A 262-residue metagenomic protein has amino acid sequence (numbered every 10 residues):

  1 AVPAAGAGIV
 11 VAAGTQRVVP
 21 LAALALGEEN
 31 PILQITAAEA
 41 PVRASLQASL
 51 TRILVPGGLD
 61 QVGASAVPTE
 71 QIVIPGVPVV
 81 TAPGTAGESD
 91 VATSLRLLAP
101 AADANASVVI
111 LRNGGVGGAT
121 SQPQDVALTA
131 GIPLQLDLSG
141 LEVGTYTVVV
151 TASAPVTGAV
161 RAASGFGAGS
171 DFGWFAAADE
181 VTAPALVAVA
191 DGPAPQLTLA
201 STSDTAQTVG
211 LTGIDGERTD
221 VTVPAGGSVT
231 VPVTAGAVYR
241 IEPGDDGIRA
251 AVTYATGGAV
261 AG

Functional and structural regions predicted by a protein language model:
A1-V2, N105-G114, T205-E217: Short, surface-exposed beta-strand/strand-loop-strand elements in extracellular ectodomains
V2-A7, I72-P83, D90, A104-N105 (+2 more regions): Soluble mature domains adjacent to a membrane tether on cell-surface and organelle-surface proteins
V2-I32, G115-T147, G213-G247: Intrinsically disordered, low-complexity Pro/Gly/Ser/Thr-rich segments with frequent PxxP/GP/PP motifs and embedded
Q16-L33, L59-A99, V126, P133-V149: Extended non-catalytic domains of envelope/secretory-pathway proteins
E29, A102-N105, G144, T205-Q207: Short loop/turn segments at connectors of secondary-structure elements within structured domains
I32-I35, L97, I110-L111, V149-V150 (+3 more regions): Short beta-strand element of the conserved SAM-dependent methyltransferase core
T36-A40, T151-P155, G244-D246: Beta-strand-rich extracellular modules
P41-A101, V156-T205, T212, G247-G262: Conserved functional hotspot residues at active sites or interaction interfaces
